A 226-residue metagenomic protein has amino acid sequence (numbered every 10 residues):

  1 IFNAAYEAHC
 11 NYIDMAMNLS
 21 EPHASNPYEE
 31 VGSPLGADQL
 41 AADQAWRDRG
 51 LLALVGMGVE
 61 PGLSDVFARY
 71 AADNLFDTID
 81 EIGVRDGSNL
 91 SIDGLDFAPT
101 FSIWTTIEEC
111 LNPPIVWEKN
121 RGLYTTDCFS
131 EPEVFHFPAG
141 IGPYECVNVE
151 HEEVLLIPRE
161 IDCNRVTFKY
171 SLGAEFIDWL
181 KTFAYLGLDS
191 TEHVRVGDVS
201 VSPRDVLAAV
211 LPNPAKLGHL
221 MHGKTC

Functional and structural regions predicted by a protein language model:
F2-N11, M15-L51: Rossmann-fold NAD(P)-binding glycine/threonine-rich loop
Y6-E7, E30-S33, A72-D73, P99-I103: Short, hinge-like loop/turn segments at secondary-structure boundaries
N11, L52-A53, N164-T167: Conserved beta-strand segments of alpha/beta enzyme cores
A24-S25, D65, I177: Short Asp/Glu-rich motifs
E29-E30, L54-V59, G140-C146: Flexible, glycine/proline-enriched loop segments at strand-loop-helix junctions that form or flank small-ligand binding
P34, D38-N89: Adenosine-phosphate binding glycine-rich loop
N74-C226: C-terminal catalytic/substrate-binding lobe primarily of soluble NAD(P)-dependent oxidoreductases
